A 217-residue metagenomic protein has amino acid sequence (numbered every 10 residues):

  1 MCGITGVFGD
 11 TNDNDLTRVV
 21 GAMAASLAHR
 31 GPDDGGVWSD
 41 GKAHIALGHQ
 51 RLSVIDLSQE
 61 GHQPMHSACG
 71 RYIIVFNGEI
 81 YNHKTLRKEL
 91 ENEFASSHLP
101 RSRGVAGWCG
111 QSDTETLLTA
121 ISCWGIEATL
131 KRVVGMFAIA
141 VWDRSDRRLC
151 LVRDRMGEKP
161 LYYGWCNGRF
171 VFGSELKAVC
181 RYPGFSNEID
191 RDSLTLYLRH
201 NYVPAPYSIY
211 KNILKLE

Functional and structural regions predicted by a protein language model:
M1-E217: Cysteine-centered catalytic environments shared across enzyme families
